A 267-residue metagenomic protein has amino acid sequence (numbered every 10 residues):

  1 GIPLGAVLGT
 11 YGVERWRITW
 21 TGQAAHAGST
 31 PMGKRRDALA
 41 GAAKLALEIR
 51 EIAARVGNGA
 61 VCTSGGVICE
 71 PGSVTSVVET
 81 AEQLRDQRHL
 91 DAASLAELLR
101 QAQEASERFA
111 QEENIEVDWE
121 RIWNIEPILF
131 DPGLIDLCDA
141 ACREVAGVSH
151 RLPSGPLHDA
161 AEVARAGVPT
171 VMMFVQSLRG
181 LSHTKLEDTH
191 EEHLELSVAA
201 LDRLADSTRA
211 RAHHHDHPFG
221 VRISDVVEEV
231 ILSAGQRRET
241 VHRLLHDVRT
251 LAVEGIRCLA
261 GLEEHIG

Functional and structural regions predicted by a protein language model:
G1-A93, E97, E107: Midchain, well-structured core segments that form catalytic/ion-binding scaffolds
G41-V56, Q101-E112, L137-V145, E162 (+1 more regions): Generic non-transmembrane alpha-helical segments
T63-G72, L84-D91, E116-I135, D159-A161: A short beta-alpha structural unit
I115-R121, A146-S154: C-terminal helix-coil-helix/basic helical segment that borders enzyme active sites and/or dimer interfaces and provides
S149-V198: Zn-dependent metallopeptidase/amidohydrolase metal-coordination segment
H214-P218, V226-I231, R237-V248, G255 (+1 more regions): Alpha-helix boundary/capping motif
